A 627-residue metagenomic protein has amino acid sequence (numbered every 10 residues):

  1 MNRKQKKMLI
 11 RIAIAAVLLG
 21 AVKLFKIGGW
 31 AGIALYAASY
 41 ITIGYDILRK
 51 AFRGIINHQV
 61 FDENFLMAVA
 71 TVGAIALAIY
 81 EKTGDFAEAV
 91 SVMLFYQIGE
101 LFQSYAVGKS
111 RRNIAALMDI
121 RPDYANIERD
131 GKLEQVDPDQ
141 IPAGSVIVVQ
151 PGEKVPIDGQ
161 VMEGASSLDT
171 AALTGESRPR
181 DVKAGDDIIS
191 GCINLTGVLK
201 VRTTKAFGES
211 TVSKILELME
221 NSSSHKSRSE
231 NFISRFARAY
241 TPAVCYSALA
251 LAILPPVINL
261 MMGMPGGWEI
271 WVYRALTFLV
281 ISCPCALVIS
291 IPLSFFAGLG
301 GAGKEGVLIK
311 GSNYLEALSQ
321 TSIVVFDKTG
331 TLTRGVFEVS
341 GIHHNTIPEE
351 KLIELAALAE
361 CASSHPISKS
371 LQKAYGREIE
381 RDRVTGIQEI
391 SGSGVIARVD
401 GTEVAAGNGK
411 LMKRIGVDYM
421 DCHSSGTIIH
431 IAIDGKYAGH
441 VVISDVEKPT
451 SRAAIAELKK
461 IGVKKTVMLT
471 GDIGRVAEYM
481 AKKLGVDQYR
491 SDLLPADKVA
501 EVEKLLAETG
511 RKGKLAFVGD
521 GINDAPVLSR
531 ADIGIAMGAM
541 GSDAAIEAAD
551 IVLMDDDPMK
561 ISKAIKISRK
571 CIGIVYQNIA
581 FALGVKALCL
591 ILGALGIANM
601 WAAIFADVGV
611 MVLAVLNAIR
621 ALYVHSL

Functional and structural regions predicted by a protein language model:
M1-A31, A38, V107, G131-L133 (+8 more regions): Flexible metal-binding regulatory segments at protein termini and peripheral loops
I12, A16, F232-M262, T277-F295 (+1 more regions): Bilayer-spanning, highly hydrophobic alpha-helical transmembrane segments
L19, K23, G29, Y36-Y124 (+9 more regions): Actuator/coupling domain of P-type ATPases
F52-D62, Y105-A116, L293-S312, A621-L627: Juxtamembrane helix-loop transition segments at the membrane interface in multi-pass membrane proteins
E63-A68, L173, Y273, C283-A359 (+1 more regions): Conserved catalytic phosphorylation-site environment of P-type ATPases
S247, E508-K512, A549, M554-L627: Membrane-embedded transport module
V339, H343-K465, G474, K483-V502: P-type ATPase nucleotide-binding
G401, T427, I433-Q577: Conserved ATP-binding TGD loop and adjacent catalytic N/P-domain core of P-type ATPases
